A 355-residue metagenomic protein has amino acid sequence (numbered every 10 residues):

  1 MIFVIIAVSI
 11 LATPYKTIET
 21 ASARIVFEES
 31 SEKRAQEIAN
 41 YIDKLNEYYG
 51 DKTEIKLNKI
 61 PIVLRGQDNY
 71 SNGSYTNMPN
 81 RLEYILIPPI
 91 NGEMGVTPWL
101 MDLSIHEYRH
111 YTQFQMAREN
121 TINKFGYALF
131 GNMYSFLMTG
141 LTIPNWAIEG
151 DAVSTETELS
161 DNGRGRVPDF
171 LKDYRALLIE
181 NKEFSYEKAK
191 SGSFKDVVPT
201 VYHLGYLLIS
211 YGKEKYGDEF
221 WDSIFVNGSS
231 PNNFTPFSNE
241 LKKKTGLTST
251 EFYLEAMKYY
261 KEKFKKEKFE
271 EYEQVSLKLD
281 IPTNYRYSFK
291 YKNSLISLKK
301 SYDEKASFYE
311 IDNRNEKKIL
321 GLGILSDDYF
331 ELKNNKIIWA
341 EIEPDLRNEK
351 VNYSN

Functional and structural regions predicted by a protein language model:
M1-K16: Bacterial Sec-dependent N-terminal signal peptides
A12-M138, P144: Juxtacatalytic substrate-recognition/specificity segment
P14-I18, Y75-T76, R286-F289, F308 (+1 more regions): Short, exposed beta-strand/loop patches in secreted or surface proteins that constitute
G95-L103, Y111, M116-S210, E214-K215 (+1 more regions): Acidic/His/Gly-enriched intrinsically disordered linker/tail segments that often contain short helix/coil "MoRF-like"
W99-D102, P144, D280-I296, K318-I342 (+1 more regions): Conserved beta-propeller blade repeats
G165, D169, K299-F308, L322-D327 (+1 more regions): A flexible loop/linker signature enriched in serine peptidases of the S9 family
K263-N284, D312-D328, N355: Multi-bladed beta-propeller domains
S288-F289, L295, E304-I311: Beta-strand-rich binding/interaction modules
